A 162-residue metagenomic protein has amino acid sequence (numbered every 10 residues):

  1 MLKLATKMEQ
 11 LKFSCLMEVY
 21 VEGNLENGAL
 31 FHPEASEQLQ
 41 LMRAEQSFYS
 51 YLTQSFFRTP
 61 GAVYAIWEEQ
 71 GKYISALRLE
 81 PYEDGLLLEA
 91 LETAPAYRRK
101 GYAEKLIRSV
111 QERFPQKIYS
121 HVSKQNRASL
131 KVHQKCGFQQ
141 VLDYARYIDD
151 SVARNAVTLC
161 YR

Functional and structural regions predicted by a protein language model:
K7, E18-E89, A94-P95, I107: Acetyl-CoA-dependent GNAT
E83-G85, K117, R154-A156: A generic structural signal for beta-strand entry/edge sites
A90-R99, V122-Q125: A short, internal acetyl-CoA/4′-phosphopantetheine-binding micro-motif in the GNAT/acyltransferase core
T93, R99-R113, K131, K135: Conserved acetyl-CoA-binding loop-helix of GNAT-fold acetyltransferases
R113-K124: Conserved GNAT acetyl-CoA-binding A-motif
K124-R146: Conserved active-site alpha-helix within GNAT-family acetyltransferase domains
R146-R162: C-terminal "cap" of GNAT-fold acetyltransferases
